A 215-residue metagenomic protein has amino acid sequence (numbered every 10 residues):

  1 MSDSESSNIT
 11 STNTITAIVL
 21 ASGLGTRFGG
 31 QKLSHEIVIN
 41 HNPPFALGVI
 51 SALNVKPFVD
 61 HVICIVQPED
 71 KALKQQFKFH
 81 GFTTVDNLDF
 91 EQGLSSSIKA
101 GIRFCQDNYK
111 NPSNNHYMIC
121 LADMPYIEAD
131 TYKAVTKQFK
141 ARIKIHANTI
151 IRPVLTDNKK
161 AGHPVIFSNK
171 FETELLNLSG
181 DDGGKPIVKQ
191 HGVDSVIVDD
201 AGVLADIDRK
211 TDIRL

Functional and structural regions predicted by a protein language model:
D3-N13, A17, T173, N177-L215: Conserved alpha/beta core of the MobA/IspD/sugar-nucleotide pyrophosphorylase nucleotidyltransferase superfamily
T12-K71: N-terminal glycine-rich phosphate-binding loop and ensuing alpha1 helix
I18-S22, I65, C120-L121, R152-L155 (+1 more regions): Short beta-strand segments
F58, K78-G81, K189-H191: Short, structured coil segments at secondary-structure junctions
K71-K78: Acidic helix N-cap motif at the loop->helix transition within catalytic regions of sugar-transfer enzymes
G81-Q92: Conserved donor nucleotide-binding strand/loop of the catalytic core
T83, T149, G192-D194: Conserved beta-strand segments of alpha/beta enzyme cores
E91-N169, T173: Conserved beta-loop-beta/alpha segment of the NTase-like Rossmann-fold superfamily that binds/positions NTPs
